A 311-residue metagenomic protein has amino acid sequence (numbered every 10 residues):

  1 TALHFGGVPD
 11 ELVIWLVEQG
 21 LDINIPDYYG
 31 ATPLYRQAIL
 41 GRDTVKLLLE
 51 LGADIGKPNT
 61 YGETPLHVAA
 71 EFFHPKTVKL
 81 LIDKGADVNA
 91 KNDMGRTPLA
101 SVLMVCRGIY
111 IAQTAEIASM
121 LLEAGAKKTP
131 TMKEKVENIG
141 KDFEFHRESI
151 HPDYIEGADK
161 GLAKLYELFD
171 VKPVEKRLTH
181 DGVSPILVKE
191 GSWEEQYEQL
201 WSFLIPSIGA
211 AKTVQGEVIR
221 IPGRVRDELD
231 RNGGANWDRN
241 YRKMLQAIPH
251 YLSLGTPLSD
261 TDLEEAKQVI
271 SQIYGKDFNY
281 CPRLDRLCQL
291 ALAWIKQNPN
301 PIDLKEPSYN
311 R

Functional and structural regions predicted by a protein language model:
F5-D10, R36-R42, V68-H74, S101-A112: Ankyrin repeat A-helix N-terminal signature
I14-D22, K46-D54, K79-D87, E116-K127: Ankyrin repeat domain, specifically the short helix-to-loop turn at the C-terminus of the second helix of each repeat
L21-V45, E50-D54, H67-E71: A generic tandem-repeat structural signature
E50-K91: Internal alpha-helical scaffold/solenoid segments in large eukaryotic proteins
M104-R311: Ankyrin-repeat-protein effector appendages
